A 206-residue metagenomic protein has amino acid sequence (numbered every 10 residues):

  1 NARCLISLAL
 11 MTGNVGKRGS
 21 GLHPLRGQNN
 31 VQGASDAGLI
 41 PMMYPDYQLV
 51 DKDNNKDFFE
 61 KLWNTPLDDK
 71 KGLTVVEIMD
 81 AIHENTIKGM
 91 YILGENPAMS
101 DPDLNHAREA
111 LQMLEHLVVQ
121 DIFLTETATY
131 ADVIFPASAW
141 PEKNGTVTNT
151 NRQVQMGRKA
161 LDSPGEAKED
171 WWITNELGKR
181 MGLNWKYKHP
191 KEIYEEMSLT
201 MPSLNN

Functional and structural regions predicted by a protein language model:
N1-S7, M11-N205: Non-catalytic alpha/beta scaffold blocks inside enzyme catalytic domains
